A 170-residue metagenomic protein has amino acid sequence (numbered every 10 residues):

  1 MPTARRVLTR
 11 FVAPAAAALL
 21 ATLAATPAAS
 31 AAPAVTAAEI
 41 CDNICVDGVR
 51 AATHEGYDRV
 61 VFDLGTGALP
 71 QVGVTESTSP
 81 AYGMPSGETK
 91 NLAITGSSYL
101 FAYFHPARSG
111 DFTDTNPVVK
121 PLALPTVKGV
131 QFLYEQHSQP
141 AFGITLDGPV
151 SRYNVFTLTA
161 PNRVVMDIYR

Functional and structural regions predicted by a protein language model:
M1-A31: Secretory targeting and sorting signals
T3-A4, P27-R170: Short linear recognition/processing motifs and adjacent strand/loop elements at protein termini and domain edges
